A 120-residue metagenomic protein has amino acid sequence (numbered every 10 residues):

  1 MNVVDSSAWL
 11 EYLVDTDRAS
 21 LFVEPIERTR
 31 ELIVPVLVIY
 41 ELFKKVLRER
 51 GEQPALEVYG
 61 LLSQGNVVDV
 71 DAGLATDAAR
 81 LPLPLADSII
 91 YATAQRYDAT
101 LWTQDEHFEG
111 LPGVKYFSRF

Functional and structural regions predicted by a protein language model:
V3-V4, A8, R18-R48, N66-V70: PIN/NYN-family metal-dependent endoribonuclease catalytic core
V4-D5, V34-P35, P82-P84, D105 (+1 more regions): Histidine- and aromatic-rich ligand-binding microenvironments
S7-A8, G73, S88-A92: Active-site phosphate/pyrophosphate-handling residues
W9-L10, I39, A75, F108-E109: A generic structural signal for short hydrophobic patches within well-formed alpha-helices
V38, E57-L81: Acidic catalytic patch
Q64-G65, Y91, Q95-F120: Acidic, PIN/NYN-like endoribonuclease modules and their adjacent C-terminal/linker elements
